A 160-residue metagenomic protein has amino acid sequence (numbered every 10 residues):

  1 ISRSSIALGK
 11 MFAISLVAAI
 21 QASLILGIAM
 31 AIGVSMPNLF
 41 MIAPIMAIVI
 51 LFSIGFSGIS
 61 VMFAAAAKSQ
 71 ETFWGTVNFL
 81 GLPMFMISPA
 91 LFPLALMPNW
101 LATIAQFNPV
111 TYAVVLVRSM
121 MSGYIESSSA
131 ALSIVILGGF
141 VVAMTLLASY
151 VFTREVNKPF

Functional and structural regions predicted by a protein language model:
I1, N99, R154: Short, conserved catalytic or interaction motifs in soluble domains
R3-V77, I125-S149: Alpha-helical transmembrane segments and their short interhelical loops
A22, L82, Y112-V115: Generic alpha-helical secondary structure signal
G75, G81-F92: Alpha-helical transmembrane segments of helical membrane proteins, especially in multi-pass transport, channel
S88-A143: Membrane-interfacial helix-loop-helix junctions in multi-pass membrane proteins
F152-F160: Short cytosolic juxtamembrane segments of multi-pass membrane proteins
